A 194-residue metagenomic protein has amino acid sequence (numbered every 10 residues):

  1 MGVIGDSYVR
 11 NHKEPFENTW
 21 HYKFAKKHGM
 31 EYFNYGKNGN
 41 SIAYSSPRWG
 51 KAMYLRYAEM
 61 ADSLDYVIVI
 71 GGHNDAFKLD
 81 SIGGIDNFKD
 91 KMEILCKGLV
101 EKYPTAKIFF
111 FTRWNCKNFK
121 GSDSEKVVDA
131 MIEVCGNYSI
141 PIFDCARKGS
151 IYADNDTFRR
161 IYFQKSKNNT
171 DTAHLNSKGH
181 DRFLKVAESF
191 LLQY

Functional and structural regions predicted by a protein language model:
M1-F16, K26-M30, M60-S63, E101-A106 (+3 more regions): N-terminal secretory targeting modules
G2, Y8-D90: Conserved SGNH/GDSL esterase-like catalytic core that processes O-acyl groups on lipids and polysaccharides
V3, T19, K23, K27 (+8 more regions): Extracytoplasmic/secreted proteins, especially bacterial periplasmic and envelope-associated proteins
N34-G36, T112, D144-A146: Residue-level recognition of beta-strand->loop/alpha-helix junctions
S46-P47, E101, F143: First exposed extracellular module after export/assembly in secreted or surface-exposed proteins
D62-G72, Y103-T105, D154-I161: A structural motif
H73-N74, K97-D129: Active-site segments of SGNH/GDSL-like serine hydrolases that catalyze O-acetyl group transfer/hydrolysis on lipids
N115-Y194: Catalytic His-Asp segment of secreted/periplasmic serine-dependent ester chemistry enzymes
